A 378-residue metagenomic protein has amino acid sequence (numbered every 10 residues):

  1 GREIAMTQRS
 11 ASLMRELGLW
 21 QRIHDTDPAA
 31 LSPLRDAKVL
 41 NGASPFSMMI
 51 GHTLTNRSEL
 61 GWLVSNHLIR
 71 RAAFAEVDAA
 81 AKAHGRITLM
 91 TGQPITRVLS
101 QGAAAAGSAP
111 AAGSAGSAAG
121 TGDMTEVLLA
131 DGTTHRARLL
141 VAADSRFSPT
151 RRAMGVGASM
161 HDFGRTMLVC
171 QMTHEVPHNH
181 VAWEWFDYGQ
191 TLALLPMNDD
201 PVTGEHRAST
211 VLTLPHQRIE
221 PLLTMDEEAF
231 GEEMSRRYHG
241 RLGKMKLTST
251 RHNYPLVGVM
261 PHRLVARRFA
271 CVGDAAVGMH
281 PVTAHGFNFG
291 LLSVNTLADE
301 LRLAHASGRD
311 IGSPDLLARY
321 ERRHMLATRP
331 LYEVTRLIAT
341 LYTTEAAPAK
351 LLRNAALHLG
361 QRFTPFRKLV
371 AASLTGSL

Functional and structural regions predicted by a protein language model:
G1-L34: Glycine-rich FAD cofactor-binding loop and adjacent beta-loop-alpha segment at the N-terminus of flavoprotein
S12, G18-L19, F147-W183, Q190-L192 (+2 more regions): Central beta-strand plus flanking loop segment that forms part of the substrate or channel wall within the catalytic
I23-T26, L31-A153, H161-T166: Conserved N-terminal helical subregion
S145, F269, A275: Active-site metal-binding loops of divalent metal-dependent hydrolases
D187-Y254: Conserved FAD/dinucleotide-binding core of flavoprotein oxidoreductases
T191-A193, V257-M260, A276-N288, L326 (+2 more regions): Glycine-rich phosphate/pyrophosphate-binding beta-alpha loops
Y254-C271, R329-P330, T340-L341, A346-P348: FAD-binding beta-loop-beta segment adjacent to the flavin cofactor pocket
D299-L378: C-terminal helical "tail/cap" subdomain of flavin- and related membrane-associated enzymes
